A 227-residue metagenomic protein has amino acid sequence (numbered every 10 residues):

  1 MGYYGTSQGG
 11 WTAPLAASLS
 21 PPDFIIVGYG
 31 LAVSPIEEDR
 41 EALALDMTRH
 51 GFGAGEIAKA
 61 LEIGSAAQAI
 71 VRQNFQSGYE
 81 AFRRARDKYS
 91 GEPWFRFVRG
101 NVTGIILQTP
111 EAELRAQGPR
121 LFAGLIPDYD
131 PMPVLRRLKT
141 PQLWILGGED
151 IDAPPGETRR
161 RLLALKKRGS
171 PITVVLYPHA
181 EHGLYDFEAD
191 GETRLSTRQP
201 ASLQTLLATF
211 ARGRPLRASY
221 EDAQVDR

Functional and structural regions predicted by a protein language model:
M1-M47: Primarily recognizes the serine-hydrolase "nucleophile elbow" in alpha/beta-hydrolase and SGNH/GDSL folds
A16-A17, L162, K166: A conserved amphipathic alpha-helix that caps or lines the catalytic cleft of carbohydrate- and lipid-modifying enzymes
G28-P133: Accessory cap/linker subdomain of secreted extracellular hydrolases
L135-K139, K167-G169: Short, conserved loop/helix-junction motifs that constitute active-site signature segments in enzyme catalytic cores
L138, W144-L146: Short beta-strand/loop motif that positions the catalytic acidic residue of the alpha/beta-hydrolase fold
I151-E157: Conserved alpha/beta-hydrolase "acid-adjacent" motif
K166-D186: Catalytic histidine neighborhood in serine/cysteine hydrolases with alpha/beta-hydrolase-type architecture
A180-L184, A189-R227: Catalytic active-site module of serine/aspartate enzymes centered on a nucleophile-bearing elbow/loop
